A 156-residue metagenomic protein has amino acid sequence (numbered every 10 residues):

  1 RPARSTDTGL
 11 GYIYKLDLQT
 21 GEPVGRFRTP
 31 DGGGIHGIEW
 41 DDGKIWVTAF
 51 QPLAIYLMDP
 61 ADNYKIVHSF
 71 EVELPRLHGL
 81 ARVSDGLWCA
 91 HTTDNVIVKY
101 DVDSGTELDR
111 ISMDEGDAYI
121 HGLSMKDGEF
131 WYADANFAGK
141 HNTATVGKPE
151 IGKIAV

Functional and structural regions predicted by a protein language model:
R1-T8, V47-P52, C89-D94, Y132-A138: Conserved beta-strand positions in repeat-built beta-propeller and related beta-rich domains
G9, G33-G34, Q51, R76 (+2 more regions): Beta-rich catalytic cores
G11-Y14, A54-Y56, V96-V98, T145-G152: A short loop-to-beta-strand structural motif that recurs across blades of beta-propeller domains
D17-G21, D59-N63, D101-G105, V156: Short loop/turn segments that connect beta-strands within beta-propeller blades
R26-D31, S69-L74, I111-E115: Surface loop/turn motifs at the tips and blade-to-blade linkers of beta-strand repeat domains
D42-G43, S84-D85, D127-G128: Short coil/turn segments that connect the beta-strands within blades of beta-propeller domains
I120-V156: Blade-level signature of beta-propeller repeat domains, shared across WD40, Kelch, NHL, RCC1 and BNR/Asp-box propellers
